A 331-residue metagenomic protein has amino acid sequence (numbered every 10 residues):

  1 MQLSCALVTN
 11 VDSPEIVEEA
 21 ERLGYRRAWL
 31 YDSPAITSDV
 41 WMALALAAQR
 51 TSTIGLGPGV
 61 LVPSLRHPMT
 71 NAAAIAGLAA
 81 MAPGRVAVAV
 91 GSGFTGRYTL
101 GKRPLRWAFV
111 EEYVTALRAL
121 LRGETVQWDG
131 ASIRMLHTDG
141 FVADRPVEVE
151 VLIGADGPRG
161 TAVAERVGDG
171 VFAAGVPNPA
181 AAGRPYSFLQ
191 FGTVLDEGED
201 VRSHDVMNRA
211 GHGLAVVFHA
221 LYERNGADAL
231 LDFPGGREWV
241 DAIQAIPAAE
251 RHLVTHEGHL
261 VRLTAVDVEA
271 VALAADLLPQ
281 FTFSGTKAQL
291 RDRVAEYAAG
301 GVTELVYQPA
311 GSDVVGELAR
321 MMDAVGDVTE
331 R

Functional and structural regions predicted by a protein language model:
M1-R331: Active-site-adjacent structural elements that line small-molecule/cofactor binding pockets in enzymes
